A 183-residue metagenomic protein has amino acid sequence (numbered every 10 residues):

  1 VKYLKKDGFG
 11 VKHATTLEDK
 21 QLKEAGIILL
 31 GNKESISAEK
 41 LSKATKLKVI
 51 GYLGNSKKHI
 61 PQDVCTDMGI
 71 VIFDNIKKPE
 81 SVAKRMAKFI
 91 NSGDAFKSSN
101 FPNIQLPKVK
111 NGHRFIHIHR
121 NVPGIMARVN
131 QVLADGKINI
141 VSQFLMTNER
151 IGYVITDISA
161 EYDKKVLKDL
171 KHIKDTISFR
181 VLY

Functional and structural regions predicted by a protein language model:
V1-I70, T147, I151: An N-terminal-biased, well-structured beta-alpha scaffold segment characteristic of Rossmann-like dinucleotide-binding
K6, K12-H13, K77-Y183: NAD(P)-dependent dehydrogenase/reductase Rossmann-like domain
V71-I76: A short, GP-enriched loop/loop-strand-helix hinge that lies immediately N-terminal to, or at the N-terminal rim
